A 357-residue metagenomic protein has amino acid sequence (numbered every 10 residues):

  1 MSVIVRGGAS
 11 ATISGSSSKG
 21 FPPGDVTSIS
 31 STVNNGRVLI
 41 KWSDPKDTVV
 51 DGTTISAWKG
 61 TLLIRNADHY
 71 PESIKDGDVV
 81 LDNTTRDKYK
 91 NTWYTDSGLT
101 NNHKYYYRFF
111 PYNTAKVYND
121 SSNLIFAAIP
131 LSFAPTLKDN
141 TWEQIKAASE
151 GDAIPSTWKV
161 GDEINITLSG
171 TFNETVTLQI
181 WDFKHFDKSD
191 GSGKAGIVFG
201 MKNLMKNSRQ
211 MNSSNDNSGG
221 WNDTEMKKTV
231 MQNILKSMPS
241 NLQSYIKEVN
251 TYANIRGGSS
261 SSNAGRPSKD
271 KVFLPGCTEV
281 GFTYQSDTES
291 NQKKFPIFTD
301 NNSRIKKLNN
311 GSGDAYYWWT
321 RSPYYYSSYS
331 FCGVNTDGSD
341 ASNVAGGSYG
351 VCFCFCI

Functional and structural regions predicted by a protein language model:
M1-P22: N-terminal low-complexity, intrinsically disordered "leader/linker" segments enriched in small/polar and basic residues
G15-W58, N101, K116-S132: Pro/Thr/Ser/Gly-rich low-complexity, intrinsically disordered linker/stalk tracts
S43, L62-Y70, Y106-Y112, F183 (+1 more regions): Predominantly extracellular/luminal cell-surface or secreted proteins
P45-D78: Solvent-exposed loop/turn segments flanking beta-strands in beta-repeat/beta-sandwich domains
D76-D87: Solvent-exposed serine/threonine-rich low-complexity stretches and specific carbohydrate-binding patches
Y89-T95: Short S/T/G- and acidic-enriched coil/turn segments that sit immediately N-terminal to beta-strands in beta-sandwich
T95-N119: Beta-strand-rich modules
L131-I357: Collagenous Gly-X-Y triple-helix signature in extracellular proteins
